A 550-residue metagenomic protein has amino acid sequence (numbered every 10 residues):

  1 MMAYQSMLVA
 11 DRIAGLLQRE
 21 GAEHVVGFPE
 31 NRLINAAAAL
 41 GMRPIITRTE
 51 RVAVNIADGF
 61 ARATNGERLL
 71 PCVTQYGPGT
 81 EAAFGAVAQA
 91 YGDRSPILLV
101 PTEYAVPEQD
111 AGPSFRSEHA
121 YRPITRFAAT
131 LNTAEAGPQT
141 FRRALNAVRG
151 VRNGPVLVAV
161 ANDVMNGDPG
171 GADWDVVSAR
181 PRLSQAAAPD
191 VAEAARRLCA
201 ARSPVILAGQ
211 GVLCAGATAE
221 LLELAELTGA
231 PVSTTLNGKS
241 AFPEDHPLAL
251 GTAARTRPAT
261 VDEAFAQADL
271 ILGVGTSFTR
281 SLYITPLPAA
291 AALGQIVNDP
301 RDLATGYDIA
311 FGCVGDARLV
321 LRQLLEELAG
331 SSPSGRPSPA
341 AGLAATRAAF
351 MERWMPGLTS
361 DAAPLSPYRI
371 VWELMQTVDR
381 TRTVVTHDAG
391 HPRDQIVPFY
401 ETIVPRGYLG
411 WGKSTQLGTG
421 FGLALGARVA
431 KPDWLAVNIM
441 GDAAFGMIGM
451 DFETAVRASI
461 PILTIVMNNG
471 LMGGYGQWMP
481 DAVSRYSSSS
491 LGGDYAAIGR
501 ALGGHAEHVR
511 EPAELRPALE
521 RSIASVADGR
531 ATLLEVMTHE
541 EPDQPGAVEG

Functional and structural regions predicted by a protein language model:
M1-L8, E135, A159, G171-D173 (+4 more regions): Phosphate/pyrophosphate-binding active-site segments
M2-G335, L435, T454, P461-T464 (+2 more regions): N-terminal alpha/beta PP-like core and its mobile active-site loop of ThDP/TPP-dependent enzymes
A10, A14, Q18-H24, F28-L40 (+3 more regions): Active-site diphosphate/adenylate-binding microenvironment
G27, A215, D262, G315-R318 (+5 more regions): Conserved structured core elements
F28-P29, I45-N55, C72-P78, N132-A134 (+5 more regions): Active-site nucleophile and cofactor-binding loops and adjacent substrate-binding regions of central metabolic enzymes
T49-E50, Q109-G112, P181-E193, A253-R257 (+5 more regions): A general structural motif
E108-D110, A304-G306, G312-V314, L321-R322 (+3 more regions): Thiamine diphosphate
G209-L213, T359, G441-A443: Conserved short loop/turn motifs at secondary-structure junctions
